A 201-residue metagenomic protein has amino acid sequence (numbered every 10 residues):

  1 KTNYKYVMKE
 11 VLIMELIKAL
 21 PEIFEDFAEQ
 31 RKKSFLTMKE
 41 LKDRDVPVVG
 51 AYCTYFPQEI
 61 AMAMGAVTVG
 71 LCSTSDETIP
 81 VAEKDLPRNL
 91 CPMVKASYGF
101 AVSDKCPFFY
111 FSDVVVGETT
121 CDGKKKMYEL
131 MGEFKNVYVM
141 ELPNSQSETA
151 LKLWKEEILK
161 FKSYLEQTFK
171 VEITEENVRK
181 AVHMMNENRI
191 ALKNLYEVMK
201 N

Functional and structural regions predicted by a protein language model:
Y4-N201: An N-terminal assembly and electron-transfer interface module characteristic of large anaerobic redox and radical
